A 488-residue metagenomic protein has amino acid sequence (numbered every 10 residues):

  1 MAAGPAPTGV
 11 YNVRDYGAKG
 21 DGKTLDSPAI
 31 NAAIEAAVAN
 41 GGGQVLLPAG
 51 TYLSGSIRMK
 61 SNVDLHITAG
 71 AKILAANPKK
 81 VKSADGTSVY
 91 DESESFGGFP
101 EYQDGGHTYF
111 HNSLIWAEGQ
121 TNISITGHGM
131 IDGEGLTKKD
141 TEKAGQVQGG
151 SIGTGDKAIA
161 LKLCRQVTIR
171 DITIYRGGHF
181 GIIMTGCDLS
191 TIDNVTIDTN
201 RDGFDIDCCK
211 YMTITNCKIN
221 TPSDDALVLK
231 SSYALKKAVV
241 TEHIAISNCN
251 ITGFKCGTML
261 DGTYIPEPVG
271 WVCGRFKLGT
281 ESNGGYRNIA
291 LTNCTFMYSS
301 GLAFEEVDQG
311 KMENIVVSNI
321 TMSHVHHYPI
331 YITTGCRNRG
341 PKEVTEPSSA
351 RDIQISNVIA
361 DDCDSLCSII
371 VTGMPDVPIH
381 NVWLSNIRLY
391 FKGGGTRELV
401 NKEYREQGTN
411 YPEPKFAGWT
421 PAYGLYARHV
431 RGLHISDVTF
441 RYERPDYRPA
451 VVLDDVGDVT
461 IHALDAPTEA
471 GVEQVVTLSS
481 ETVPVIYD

Functional and structural regions predicted by a protein language model:
M1-D488: Extracellular/periplasmic carbohydrate-active domains that bind, remodel, or depolymerize complex polysaccharides
